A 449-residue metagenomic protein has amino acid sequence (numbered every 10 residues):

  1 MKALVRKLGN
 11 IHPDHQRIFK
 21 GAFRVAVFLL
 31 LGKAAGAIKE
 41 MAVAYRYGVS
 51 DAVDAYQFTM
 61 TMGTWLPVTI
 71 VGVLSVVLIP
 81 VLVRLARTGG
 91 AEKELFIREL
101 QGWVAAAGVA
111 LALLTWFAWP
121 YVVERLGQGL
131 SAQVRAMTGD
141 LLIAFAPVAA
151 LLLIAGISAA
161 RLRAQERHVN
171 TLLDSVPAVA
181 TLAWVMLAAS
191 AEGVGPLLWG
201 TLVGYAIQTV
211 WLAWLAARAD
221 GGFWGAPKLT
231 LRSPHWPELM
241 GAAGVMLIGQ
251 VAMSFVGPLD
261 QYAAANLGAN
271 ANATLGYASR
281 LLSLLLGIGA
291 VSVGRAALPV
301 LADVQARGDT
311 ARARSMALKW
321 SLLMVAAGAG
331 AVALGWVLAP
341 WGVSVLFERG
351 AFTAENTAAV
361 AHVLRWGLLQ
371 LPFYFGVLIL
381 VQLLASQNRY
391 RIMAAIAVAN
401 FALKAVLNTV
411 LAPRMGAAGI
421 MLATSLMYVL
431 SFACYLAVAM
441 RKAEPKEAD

Functional and structural regions predicted by a protein language model:
K2-I18, A22, A213-M253, R441-D449: Interhelical loop/hinge segments that connect adjacent transmembrane helices in multipass membrane
F19-F23, Q57, T61, L78 (+8 more regions): Interfacial transmembrane-helix starts/ends
F23-F28, P147, S158-V185, L369 (+3 more regions): Alpha-helical transmembrane segments of multi-pass membrane transporters/permeases
A44-T64, A136, E238, A242 (+2 more regions): Interfacial/gating helices of multi-pass transporter permease domains
G72-T88, V291-D309, V381: Helix-loop junctions and terminal segments of transmembrane helices in multi-pass membrane transport/translocation
L111-A132, V332-A354: Short membrane-interface helical motifs at transmembrane helix boundaries in multi-pass membrane transporters
F117, L130-S158, W184, F352-L380: Alpha-helical transmembrane segments of multi-pass membrane proteins
L173-A219, A399-L403, A417-R441: Hydrophobic alpha-helical transmembrane segments
